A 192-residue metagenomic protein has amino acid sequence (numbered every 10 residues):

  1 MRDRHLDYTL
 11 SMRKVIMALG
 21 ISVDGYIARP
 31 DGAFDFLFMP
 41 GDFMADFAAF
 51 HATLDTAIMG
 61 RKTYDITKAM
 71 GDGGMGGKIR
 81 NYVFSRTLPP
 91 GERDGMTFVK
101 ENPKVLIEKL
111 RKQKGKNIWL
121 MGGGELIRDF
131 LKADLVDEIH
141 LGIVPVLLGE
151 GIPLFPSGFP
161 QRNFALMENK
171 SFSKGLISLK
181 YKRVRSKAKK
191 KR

Functional and structural regions predicted by a protein language model:
R2, L6-R192: Enzymes that bind and transform nitrogen-containing heteroaromatic metabolites
